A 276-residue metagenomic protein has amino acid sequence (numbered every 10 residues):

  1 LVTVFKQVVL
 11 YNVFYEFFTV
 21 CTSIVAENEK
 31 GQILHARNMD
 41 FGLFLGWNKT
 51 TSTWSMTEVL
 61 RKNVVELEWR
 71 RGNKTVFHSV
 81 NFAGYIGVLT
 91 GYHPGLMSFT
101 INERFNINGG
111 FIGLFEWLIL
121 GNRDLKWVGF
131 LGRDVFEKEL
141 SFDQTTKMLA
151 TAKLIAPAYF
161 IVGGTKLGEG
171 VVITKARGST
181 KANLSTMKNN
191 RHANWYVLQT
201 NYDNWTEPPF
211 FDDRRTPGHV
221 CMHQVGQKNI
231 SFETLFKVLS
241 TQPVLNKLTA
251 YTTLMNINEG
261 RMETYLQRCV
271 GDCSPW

Functional and structural regions predicted by a protein language model:
L1-V20, F130, D134-W276: C-terminus-biased signal that marks the final domain/tail of proteins
L1-W127, I155-P157, A250: A contiguous strand-loop segment
